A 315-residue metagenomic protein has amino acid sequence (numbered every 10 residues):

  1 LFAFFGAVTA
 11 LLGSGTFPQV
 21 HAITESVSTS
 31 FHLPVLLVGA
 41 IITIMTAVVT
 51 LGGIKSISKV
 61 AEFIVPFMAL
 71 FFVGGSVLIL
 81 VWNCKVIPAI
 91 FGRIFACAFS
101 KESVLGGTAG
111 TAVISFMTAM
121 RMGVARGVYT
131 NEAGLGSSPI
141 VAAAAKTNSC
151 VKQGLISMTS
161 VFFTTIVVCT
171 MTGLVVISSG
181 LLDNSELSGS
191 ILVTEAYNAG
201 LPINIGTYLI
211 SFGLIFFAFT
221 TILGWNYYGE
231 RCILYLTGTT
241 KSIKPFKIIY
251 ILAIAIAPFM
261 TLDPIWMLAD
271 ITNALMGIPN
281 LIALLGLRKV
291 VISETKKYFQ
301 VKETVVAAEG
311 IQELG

Functional and structural regions predicted by a protein language model:
L1-A10, A40-I41, F71, S103-T130 (+4 more regions): Select transmembrane alpha-helical segments in multipass membrane proteins
L1-T50, I205, G213-I222: Helix-loop-helix module between adjacent transmembrane segments
A7, V49, R126-C150, M158: Helix-loop junctions at the membrane interface of multi-pass solute transporters
V20-V27, L33-A96, I233, W266-I292 (+1 more regions): Membrane-interface loop-to-helix entry segments
H21-H32, S56-P66, V175-F246, L262-P279: Transmembrane helix-loop boundary segments of multi-pass membrane transporters
A40-I54, V65-K85, M117, R121 (+3 more regions): Selective recognition of specific alpha-helical transmembrane segments in multi-pass small-molecule
G75-F95, K101-T111, A144-T147, T159 (+1 more regions): Extracellular/periplasmic helix-exit of transmembrane alpha-helices
T240-K296, A307-G315: A generic transmembrane alpha-helix motif of multi-pass inner-membrane proteins
